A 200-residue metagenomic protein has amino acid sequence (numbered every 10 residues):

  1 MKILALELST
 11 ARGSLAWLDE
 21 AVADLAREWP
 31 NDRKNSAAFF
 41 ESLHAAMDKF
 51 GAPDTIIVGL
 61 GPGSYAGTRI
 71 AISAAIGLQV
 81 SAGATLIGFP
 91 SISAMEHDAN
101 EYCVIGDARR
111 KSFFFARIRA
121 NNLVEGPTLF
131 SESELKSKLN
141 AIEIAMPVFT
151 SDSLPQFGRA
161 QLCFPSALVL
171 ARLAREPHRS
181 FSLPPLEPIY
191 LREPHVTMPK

Functional and structural regions predicted by a protein language model:
M1-D24, P30-A38, D48, I87-K200: Oxyanion-binding and handling regions
A37-E41, I72: Short, well-ordered alpha-helical segments
F40-T55: N-terminal small/polar loop signature for handling phosphorylated ligands or for N-terminal nucleophile
A45, I76, V80, E176: Short, well-ordered alpha-helices that flank and scaffold nucleotide-derived cofactor binding pockets
P53-I57, G61, F157, Q161-F164: Generic hydrophobic-segment detector
T55-L86: DPxDG-like acidic metal-binding loop motif
